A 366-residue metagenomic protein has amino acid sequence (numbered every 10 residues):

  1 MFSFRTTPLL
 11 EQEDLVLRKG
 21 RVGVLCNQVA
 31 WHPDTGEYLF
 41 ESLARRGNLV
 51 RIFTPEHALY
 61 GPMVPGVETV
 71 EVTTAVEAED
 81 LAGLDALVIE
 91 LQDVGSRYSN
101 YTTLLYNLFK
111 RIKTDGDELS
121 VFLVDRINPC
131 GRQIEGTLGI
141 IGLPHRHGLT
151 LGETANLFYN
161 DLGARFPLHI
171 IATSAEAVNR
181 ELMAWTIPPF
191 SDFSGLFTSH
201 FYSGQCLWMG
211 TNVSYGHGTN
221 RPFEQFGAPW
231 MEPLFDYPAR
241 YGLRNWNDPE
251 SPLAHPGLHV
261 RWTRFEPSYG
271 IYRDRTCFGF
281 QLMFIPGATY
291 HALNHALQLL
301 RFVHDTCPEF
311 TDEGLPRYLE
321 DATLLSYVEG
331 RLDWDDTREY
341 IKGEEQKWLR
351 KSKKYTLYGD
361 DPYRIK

Functional and structural regions predicted by a protein language model:
M1-G47: N-terminal phosphate-binding or glycine-rich loops at protein starts, especially the Walker A/P-loop of NTPases
S3-L10, G66-D80: Glycine-rich, highly charged phosphate/nucleotide-binding loops
V50-E56, L123-V124: Short internal beta-strands
G61-P65, F122-I140: Glycine-rich, charge-decorated loop segments at or immediately adjacent to ligand/cofactor-binding or catalytic sites
D93-L105: Glycine/threonine-rich flexible loop motifs
G139-L207: Conserved anion/nucleotide-ligand pocket segment
E176-V178, M183-T263: Glycine-rich, aromatic-lined ligand/substrate-binding cores of catalytic and carbohydrate-binding domains
G227-K342: Conserved functional hotspot residues or short segments at active or partner-binding sites across diverse domains
